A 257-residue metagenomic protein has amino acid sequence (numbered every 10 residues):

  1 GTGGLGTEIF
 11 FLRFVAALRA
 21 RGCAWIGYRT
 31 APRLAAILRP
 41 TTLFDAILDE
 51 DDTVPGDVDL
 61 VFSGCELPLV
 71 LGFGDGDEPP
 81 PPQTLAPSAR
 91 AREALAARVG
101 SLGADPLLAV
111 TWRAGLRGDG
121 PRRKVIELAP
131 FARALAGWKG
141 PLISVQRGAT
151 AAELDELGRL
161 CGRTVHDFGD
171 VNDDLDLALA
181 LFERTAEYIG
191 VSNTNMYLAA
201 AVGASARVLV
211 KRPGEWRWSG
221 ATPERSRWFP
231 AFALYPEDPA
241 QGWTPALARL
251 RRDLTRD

Functional and structural regions predicted by a protein language model:
G1-D257: Catalytic machinery of carbohydrate-active enzymes, primarily nucleotide-sugar-dependent glycosyltransferases
